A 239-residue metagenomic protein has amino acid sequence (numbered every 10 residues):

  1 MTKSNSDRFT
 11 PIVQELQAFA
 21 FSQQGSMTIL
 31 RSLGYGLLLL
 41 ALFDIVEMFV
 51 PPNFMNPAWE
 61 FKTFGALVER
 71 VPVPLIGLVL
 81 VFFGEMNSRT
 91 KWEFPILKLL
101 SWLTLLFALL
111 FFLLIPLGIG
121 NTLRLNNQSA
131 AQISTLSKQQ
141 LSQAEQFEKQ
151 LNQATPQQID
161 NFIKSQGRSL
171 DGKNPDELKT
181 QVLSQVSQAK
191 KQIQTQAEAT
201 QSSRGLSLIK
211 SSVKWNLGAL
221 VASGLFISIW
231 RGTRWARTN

Functional and structural regions predicted by a protein language model:
M1-N5, Q24-L40, P175-L183: Alpha-helical transmembrane segments of integral membrane proteins, especially early/N-terminal helices
T2, Q14-L30, V50-A58, F82-K98 (+1 more regions): Juxtamembrane interface at the cytosolic side of transmembrane helices
M27-N87: Membrane-embedded alpha-helical segments of integral membrane proteins
T28-L37, Q201-I227: Transmembrane alpha-helical segments and their cytosolic interface motifs in multi-pass membrane proteins
L99-I119: Internal/C-terminal transmembrane anchor helices
I115-A131: Hydrophobic alpha-helical transmembrane segments in integral membrane proteins
N126-L208: Long, solvent-exposed extracytoplasmic domains/loops
